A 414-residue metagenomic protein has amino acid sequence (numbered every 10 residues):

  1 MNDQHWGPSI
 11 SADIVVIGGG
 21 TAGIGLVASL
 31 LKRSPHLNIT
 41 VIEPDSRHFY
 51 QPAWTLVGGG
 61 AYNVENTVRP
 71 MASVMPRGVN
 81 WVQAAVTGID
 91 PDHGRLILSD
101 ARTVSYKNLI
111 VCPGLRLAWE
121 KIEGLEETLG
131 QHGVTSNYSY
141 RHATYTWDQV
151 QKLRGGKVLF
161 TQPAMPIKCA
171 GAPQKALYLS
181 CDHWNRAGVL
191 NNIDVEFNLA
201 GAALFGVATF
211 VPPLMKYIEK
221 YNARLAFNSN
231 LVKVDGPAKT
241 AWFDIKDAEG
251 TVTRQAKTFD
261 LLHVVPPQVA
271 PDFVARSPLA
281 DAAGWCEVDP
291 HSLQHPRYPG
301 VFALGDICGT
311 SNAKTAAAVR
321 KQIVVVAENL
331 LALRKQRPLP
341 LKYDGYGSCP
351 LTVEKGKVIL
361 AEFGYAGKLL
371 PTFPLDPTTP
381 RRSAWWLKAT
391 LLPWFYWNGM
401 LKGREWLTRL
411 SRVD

Functional and structural regions predicted by a protein language model:
M1-A12, N80-G188, V252, H263: FAD-binding core/adjacent interface of flavoenzyme oxidoreductases
N2, L360-D414: C-terminal auxiliary extensions adjacent to catalytic cores
N2-N80, A164-A208: Beta1-alpha1 glycine-rich phosphate/pyrophosphate-binding loop at the start of Rossmann-like nucleotide-binding domains
G19, D100, P113-G114, I245 (+2 more regions): Glycine-rich, N-terminal phosphate-binding loop of Rossmann-like dinucleotide-binding domains
H36, V79-I89, H93-L96, V104 (+2 more regions): A Rossmann-like FAD-binding core segment of flavoenzymes
E126-R154, T258-K321: FAD-site-proximal beta/loop scaffold in flavoenzymes
L304-V353: A conserved FAD-binding loop/helix module that cradles the flavin
